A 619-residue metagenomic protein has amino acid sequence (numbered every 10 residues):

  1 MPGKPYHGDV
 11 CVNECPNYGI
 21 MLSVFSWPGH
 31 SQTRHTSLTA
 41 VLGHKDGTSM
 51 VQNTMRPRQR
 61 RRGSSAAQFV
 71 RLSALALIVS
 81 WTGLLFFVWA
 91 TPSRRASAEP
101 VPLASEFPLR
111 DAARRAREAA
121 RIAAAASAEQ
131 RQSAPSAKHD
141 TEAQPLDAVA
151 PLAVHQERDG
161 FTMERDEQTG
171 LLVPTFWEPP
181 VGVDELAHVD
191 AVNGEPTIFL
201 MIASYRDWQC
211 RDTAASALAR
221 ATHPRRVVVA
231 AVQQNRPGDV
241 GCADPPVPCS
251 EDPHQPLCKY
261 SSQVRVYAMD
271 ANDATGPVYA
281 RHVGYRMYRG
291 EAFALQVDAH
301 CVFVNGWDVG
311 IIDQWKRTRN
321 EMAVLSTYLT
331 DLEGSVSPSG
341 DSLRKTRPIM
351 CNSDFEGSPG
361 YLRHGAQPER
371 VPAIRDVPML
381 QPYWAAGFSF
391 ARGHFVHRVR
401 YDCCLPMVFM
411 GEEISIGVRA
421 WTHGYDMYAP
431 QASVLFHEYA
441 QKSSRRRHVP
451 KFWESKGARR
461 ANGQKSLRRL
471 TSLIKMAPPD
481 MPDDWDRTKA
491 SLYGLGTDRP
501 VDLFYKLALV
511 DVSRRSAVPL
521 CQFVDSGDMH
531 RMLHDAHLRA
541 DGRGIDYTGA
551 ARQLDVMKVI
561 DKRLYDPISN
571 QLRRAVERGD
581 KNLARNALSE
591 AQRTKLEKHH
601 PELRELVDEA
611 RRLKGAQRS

Functional and structural regions predicted by a protein language model:
M1-F69, P100: Short, low-complexity, Lys/Arg-enriched N-terminal segments of secretory-pathway carbohydrate enzymes
V51, R56-R110: N-terminal signal-anchor transmembrane helix specifying type II single-pass membrane topology of secretory-pathway
S93-Q144: N-terminal, immediately post-signal peptide pro-regions of secreted/luminal proteins
P145-G496, D502: Catalytic cores of eukaryotic secretory-pathway lumenal/extracellular enzymes that build and remodel glycoconjugates
D480-K562: Non-catalytic, C-terminal membrane-associated alpha-helical segments of glycosyltransferases
S569-E577: Amphipathic alpha-helical repeat scaffolds
R578-L603: Amphipathic, non-membrane alpha-helical rod segments
H600-G615: TPR/TPR-like alpha-solenoid helical repeat scaffolds
